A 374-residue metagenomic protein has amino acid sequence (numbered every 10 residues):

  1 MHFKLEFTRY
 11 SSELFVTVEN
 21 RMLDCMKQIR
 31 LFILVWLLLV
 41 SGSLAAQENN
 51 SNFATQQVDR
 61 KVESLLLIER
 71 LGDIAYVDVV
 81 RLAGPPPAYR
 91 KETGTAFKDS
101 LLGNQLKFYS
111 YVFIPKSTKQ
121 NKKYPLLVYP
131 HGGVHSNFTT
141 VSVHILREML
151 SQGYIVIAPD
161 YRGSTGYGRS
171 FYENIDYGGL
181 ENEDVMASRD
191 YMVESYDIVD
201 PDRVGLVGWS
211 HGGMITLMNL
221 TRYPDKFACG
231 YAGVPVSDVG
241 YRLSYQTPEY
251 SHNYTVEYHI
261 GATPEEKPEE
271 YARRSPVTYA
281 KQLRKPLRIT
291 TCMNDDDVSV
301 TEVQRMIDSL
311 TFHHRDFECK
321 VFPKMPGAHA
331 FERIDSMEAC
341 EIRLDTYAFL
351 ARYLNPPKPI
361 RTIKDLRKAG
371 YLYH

Functional and structural regions predicted by a protein language model:
D24-I33: Bacterial N-terminal signal peptides that target proteins for export
V40-S41: N-terminal signal peptide c-region/cleavage motif recognized by signal peptidases
L44-A46: Boundary at the C-terminal end of the N-terminal hydrophobic targeting segment
V58-N121: N-terminal cap/lid segment of alpha/beta-hydrolase-fold proteins
L82-Y89, L101, Y161-H374: Active-site-proximal cap/loop segments of hydrolase catalytic domains
F108, P125, R203: Alpha/beta-hydrolase fold active-site loops
N121-G132: Short beta-strand element of the alpha/beta-hydrolase
T140-A158: Short amphipathic alpha-helix adjacent to the substrate-entry channel of hydrolases
